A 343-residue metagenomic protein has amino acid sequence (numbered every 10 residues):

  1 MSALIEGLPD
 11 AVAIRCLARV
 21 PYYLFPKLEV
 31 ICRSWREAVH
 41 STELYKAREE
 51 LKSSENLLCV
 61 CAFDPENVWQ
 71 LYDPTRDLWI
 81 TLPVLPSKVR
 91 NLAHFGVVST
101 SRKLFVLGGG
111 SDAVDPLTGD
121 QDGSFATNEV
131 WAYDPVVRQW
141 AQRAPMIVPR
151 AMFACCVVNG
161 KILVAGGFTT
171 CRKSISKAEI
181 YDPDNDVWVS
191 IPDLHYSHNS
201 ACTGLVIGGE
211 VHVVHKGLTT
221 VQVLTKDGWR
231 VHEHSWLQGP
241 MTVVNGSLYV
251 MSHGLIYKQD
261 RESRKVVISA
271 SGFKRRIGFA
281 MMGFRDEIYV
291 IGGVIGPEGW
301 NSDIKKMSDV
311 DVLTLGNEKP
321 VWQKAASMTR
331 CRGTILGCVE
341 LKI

Functional and structural regions predicted by a protein language model:
M1-I343: Kelch-like beta-propeller repeat domains
